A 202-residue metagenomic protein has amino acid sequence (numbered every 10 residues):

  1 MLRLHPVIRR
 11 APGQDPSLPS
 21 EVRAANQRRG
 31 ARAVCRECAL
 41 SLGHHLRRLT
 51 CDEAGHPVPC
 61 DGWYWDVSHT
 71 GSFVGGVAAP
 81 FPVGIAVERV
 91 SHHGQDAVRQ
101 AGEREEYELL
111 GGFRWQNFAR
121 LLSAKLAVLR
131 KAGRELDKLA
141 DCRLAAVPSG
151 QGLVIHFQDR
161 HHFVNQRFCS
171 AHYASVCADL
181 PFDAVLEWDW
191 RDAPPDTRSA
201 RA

Functional and structural regions predicted by a protein language model:
M1-A202: Core catalytic alpha/beta fold that binds nucleotide/phospho-ligands
